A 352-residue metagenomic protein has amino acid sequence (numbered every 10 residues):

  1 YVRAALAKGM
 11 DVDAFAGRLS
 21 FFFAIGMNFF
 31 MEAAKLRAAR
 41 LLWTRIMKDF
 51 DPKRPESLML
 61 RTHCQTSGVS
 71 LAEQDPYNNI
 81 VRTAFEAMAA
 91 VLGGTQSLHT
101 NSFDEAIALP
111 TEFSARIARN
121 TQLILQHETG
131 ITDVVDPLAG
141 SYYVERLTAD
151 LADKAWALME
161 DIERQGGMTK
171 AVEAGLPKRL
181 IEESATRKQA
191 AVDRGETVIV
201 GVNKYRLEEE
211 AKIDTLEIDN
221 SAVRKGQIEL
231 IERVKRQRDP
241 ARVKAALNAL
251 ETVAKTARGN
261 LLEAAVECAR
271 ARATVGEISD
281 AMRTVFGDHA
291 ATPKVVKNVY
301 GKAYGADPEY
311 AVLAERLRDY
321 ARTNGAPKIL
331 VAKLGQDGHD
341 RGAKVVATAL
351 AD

Functional and structural regions predicted by a protein language model:
Y1-F30, M47-E73, M88-I107, I124-E145 (+2 more regions): Core alpha/beta catalytic barrel or barrel-like domain that forms the active/cofactor pocket in diverse metabolic
Y1-L6, E32-I46, Y77-A84: Active-site cavity-forming subdomains of large catalytic enzyme subunits
D13-F15, A254-A257, A314-P327: Glycine-rich phosphate/diphosphate-binding loops that line cofactor/substrate pockets in enzymes
S20-F22, R61-Q65, N79-R82, A89-V91 (+13 more regions): Structured core elements
W43, G93, T121, G140 (+3 more regions): Conserved, mostly hydrophobic/aromatic
T44, S67-N78, P308-A314: Flexible, glycine/threonine-enriched loop-and-boundary segments that flank and lead into catalytic domains of large
E112, N120-L123, H127-A311: Flexible, glycine-rich loop/tail regions that form catalytic "lids" or insertion modules at the edges of active sites
K333-A351: Glycine-rich phosphate/diphosphate-binding loop of Rossmann-like nucleotide-binding domains
